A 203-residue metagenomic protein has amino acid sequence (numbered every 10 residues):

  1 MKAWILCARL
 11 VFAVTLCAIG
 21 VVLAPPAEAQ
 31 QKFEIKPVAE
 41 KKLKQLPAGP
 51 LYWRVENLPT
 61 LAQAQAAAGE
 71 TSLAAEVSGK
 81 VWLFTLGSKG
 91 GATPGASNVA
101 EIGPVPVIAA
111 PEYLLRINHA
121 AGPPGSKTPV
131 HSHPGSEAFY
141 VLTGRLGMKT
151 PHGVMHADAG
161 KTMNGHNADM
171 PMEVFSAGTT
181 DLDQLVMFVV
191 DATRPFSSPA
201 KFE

Functional and structural regions predicted by a protein language model:
M1-C7: N-terminal secretory signal peptides that target proteins for export/translocation
R9-V22: Bacterial N-terminal signal peptides
P25-E112, P199-E203: A short, N-terminal "cap"/entry segment at the start of jelly-roll beta-barrel domains of the cupin/DSBH fold
L43, V55, S132, T150 (+1 more regions): Conserved "cap/hinge" positions at secondary-structure junctions
S78-V81, N167-P195: Ligand-binding loop in jelly-roll beta-barrel domains
A121-G122, H133-G147: Short, conserved beta-strand element in jelly-roll/cupin
K127-H133, F175-S176: Short histidine-centered beta-strand/loop micro-motifs that create catalytic or ligand/metal-coordination sites
P151-D169: Short acidic-glycine-tyrosine-enriched beta hairpin
